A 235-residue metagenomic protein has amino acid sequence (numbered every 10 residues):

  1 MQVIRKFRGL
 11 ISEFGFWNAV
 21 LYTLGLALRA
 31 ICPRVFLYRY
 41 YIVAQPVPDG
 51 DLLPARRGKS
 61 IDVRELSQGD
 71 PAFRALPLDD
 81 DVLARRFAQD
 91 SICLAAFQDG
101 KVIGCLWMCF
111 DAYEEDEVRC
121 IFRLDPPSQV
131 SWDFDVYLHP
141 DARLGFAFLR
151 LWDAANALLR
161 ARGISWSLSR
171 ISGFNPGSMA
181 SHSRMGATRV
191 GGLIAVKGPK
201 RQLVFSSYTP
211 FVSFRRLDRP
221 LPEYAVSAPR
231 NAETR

Functional and structural regions predicted by a protein language model:
M1-S67, P71-L83: Acyl-donor-binding surface of acyltransferase catalytic domains
Y38-R39, T188-L203: Conserved catalytic-core motifs of GNAT/GCN5-like acyltransferases
A84-A88: Short loop/turn motifs at secondary-structure junctions and domain boundaries
Q89, F97-D135: Conserved acyl-donor/pantetheine-binding loop and adjacent beta-alpha core of acyl/acetyltransferases and related
D135-A161, A180, R184: Conserved acetyl-CoA-binding loop-helix of GNAT-fold acetyltransferases
L159-I171: Conserved GNAT acetyl-CoA-binding A-motif
G173-L193: Conserved active-site alpha-helix within GNAT-family acetyltransferase domains
D218-R235: Long, compositionally biased intrinsically disordered regions
